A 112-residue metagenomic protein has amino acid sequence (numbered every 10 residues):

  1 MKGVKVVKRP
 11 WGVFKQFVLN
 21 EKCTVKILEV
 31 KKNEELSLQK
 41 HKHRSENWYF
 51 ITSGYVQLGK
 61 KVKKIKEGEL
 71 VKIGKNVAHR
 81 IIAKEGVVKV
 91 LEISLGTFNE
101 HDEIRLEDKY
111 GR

Functional and structural regions predicted by a protein language model:
K2-K40, R44-S45: A short glycine-rich, His/Asp/Glu-containing loop-to-beta-strand
K2-K8, R80-R112: Double-stranded beta-helix
V18, E29, W48-F50, K64 (+2 more regions): Well-ordered beta-strand positions
I27, E46, Y55, L70 (+1 more regions): Short, surface-exposed charged micro-motifs
K32-E34, H43-R44, K61, V77 (+2 more regions): A generic "binding-loop/recognition-motif" signal
L36, K61-K63, D102-I104: Short beta-strand segments
K42-K60: Glycine- and acidic-residue-biased ligand/ion/polar-headgroup-sensing regions
K60-A78: Short acidic-glycine-tyrosine-enriched beta hairpin
